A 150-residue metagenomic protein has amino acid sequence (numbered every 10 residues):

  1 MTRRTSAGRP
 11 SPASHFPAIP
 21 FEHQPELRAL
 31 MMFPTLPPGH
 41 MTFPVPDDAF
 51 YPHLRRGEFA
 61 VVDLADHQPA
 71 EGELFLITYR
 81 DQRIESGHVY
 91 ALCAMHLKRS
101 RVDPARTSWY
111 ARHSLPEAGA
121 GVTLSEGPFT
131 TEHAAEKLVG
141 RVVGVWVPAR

Functional and structural regions predicted by a protein language model:
M1-L30, W146-R150: Extended boundary segments
M31-T35: Short boundary motifs at domain starts and secondary-structure transition points
L36-R150: Acidic/glycine-rich C-terminal interaction modules and beta/coil loop segments that lie outside canonical DNA-binding
